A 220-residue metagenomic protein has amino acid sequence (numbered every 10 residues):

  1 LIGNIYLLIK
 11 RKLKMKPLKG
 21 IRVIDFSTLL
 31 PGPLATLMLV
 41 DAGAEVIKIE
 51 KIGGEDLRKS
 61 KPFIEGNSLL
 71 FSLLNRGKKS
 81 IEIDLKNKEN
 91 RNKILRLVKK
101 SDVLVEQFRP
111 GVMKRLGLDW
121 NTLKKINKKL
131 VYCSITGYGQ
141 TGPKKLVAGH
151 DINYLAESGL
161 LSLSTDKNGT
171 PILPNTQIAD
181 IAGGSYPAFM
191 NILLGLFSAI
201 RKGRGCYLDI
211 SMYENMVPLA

Functional and structural regions predicted by a protein language model:
I5, I9-R201: N-terminal helix-loop segment corresponding to the beta1-alpha1 unit of nucleotide/adenylate-binding folds
G195-A220: Substrate-binding/catalytic subdomain of NAD(P)-dependent oxidoreductase enzymes
